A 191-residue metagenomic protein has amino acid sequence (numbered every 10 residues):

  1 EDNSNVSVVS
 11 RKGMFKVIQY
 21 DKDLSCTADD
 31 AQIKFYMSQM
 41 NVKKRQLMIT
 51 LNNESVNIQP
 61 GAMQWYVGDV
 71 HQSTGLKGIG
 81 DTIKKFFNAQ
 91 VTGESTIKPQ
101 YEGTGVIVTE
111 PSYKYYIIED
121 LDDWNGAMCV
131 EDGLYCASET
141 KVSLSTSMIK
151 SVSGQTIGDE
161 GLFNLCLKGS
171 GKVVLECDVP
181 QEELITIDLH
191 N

Functional and structural regions predicted by a protein language model:
E1-N191: Composition-driven recognition of glycine/serine/threonine/acidic- and proline-rich low-complexity segments and repeats
